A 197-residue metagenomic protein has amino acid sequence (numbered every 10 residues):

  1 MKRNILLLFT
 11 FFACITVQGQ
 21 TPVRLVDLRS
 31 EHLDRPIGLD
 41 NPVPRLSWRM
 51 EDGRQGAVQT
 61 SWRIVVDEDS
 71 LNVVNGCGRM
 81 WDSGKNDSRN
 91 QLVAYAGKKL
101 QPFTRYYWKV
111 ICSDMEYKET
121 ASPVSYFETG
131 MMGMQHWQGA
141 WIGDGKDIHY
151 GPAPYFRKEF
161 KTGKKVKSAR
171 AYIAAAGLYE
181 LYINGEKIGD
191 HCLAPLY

Functional and structural regions predicted by a protein language model:
M1-R24: Bacterial Sec-dependent N-terminal signal peptides
Q20-Q55, Y126-G133: Pro/Thr/Ser/Gly-rich low-complexity, intrinsically disordered linker/stalk tracts
R45, R105-K109, S168-R170: Short, conserved beta-strand segments of beta-strand-rich sandwich/propeller modules, principally
L46, S61-I64, Y179-L181: Short beta-strand elements bearing conserved aromatic residues within extracellular beta-rich modules
M50, A57-R105, I111, M115-S122 (+1 more regions): Recognizes extended acidic, P/S/T-rich segments that occur within or adjacent to Ig-like beta-sandwich modules
Y95-K99, I183-Y197: Beta-strand-rich ligand-recognition modules
T129-G151: Low-complexity, Pro/Ser/Thr- and charge-rich linker/hinge segments at domain boundaries
F160-G163, K167-I183: Aromatic-lined ligand-binding clefts that engage carbohydrates, nucleic acids, or primary amines
